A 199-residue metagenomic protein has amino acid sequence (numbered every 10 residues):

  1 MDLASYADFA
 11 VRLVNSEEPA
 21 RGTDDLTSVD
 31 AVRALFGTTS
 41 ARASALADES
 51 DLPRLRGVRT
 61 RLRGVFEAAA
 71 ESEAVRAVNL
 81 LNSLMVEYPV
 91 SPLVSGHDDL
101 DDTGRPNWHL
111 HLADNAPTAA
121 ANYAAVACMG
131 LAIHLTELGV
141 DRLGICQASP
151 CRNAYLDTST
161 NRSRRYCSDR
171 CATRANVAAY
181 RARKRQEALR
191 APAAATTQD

Functional and structural regions predicted by a protein language model:
M1-I145, S149-L156, E187-D199: Short helix-coil boundary/hinge micro-motifs
R162-A172: Cysteine-rich micro-motifs
A175-R185: Short metal-binding segments enriched for Cys and/or His
